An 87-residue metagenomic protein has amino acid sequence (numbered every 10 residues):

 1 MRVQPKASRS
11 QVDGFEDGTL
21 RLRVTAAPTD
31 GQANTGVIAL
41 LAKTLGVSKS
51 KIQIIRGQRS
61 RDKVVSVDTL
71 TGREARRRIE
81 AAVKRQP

Functional and structural regions predicted by a protein language model:
M1-A39, G46-K49, Q53-Q58, K63-P87: Contiguous, often N-terminal, cationic amphipathic patches that form binding interfaces
